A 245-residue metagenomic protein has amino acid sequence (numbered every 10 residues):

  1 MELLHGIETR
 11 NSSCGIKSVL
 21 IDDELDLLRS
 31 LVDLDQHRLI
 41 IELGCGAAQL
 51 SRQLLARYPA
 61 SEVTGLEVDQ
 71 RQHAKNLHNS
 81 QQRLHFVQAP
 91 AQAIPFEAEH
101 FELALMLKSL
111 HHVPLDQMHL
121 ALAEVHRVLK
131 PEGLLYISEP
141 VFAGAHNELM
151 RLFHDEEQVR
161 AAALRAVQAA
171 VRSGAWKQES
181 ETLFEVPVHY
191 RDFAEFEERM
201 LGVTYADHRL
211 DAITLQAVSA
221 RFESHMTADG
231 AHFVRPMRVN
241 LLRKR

Functional and structural regions predicted by a protein language model:
S18-R38, Q53: Conserved alpha-helix/loop element of class I SAM-dependent methyltransferases that forms part of the SAM/SAH-binding
I41, G46-A93: Class I SAM-dependent methyltransferase SAM/SAH-binding core
Q92-L103: A short acidic, Gly/Pro-enriched loop at the edge of an enzyme's catalytic core that lines a small-molecule cofactor
E102-Q117: A short SAM/SAH-binding and catalytic strip from SAM-dependent methyltransferases
H119-P131: A short glycine-rich, Lys/Arg-flanked "PGG" loop and its adjoining helix->strand segment in the class I
L134-A162: Conserved class I S-adenosyl-L-methionine
R160-A175, D207: Short alpha-helix
S173-R245: Conserved Class I S-adenosyl-L-methionine
